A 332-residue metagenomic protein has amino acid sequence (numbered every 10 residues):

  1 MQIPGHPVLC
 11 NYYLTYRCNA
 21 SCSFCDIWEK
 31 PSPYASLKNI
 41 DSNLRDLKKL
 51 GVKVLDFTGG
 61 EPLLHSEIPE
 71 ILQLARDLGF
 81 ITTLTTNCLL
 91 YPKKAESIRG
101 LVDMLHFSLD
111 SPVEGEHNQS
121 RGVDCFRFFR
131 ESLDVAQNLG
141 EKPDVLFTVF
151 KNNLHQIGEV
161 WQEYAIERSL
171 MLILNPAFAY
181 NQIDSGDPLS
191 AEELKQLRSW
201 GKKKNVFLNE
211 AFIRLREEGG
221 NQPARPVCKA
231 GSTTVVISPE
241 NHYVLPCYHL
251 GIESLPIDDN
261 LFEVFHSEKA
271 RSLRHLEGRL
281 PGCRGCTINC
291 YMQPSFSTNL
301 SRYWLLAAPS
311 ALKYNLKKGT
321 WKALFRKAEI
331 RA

Functional and structural regions predicted by a protein language model:
M1-S97, N299, L316-T320, A332: Conserved alpha-helical substructure of the radical SAM core
V8-N11, A211-E217, V235-V236, F265-E277: Short, intrinsically disordered, charge-biased short linear motifs at domain edges
Y12, Y16-N19, Q222, E277-L280 (+1 more regions): Processing junctions and N-termini across compartments
Y13, A35, L78-I81, L101-M104 (+3 more regions): Radical SAM enzyme [4Fe-4S]-AdoMet core and its adjacent flexible, acidic and glycine-rich loops/tails across
C18, C22-C25, C228, P246-C247 (+2 more regions): Short cysteine clusters
S21, G51-K53, L101, K142 (+2 more regions): Short loop/turn motifs at secondary-structure junctions
F24, W28-P31, I183, T234 (+3 more regions): Secreted/processed peptides and extracellular or luminal domains of membrane proteins
C247-A332: Flexible mid-to-C-terminal extensions adjoining Fe-S/redox cofactors in radical SAM and related proteins
